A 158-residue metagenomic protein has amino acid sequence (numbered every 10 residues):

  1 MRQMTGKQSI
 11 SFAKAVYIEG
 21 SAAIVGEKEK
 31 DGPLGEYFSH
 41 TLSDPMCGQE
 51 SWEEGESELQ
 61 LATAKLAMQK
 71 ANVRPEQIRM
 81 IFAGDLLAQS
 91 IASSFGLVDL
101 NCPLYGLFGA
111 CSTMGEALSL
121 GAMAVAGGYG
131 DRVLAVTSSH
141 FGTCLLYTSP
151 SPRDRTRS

Functional and structural regions predicted by a protein language model:
M1-Y105: Conserved "HGTGT" condensation-loop signature of ketosynthase/thiolase-family condensing enzymes that catalyze
E58-K65, G115, S119, P150: A broad detector of short, well-ordered amphipathic alpha-helices that serve as recognition/interaction surfaces
K70, R74, G127-G128, S151: Alpha-helix C-cap/termination motif
G84, V133-S139: Short beta-strand segments
Q89-I91, F141-L146: Short, well-ordered, mixed-charge alpha-helical segments that flank or form enzyme active sites
F108-V133: Active-site-proximal alpha-helical scaffold in enzymes
Y147-R157: Single conserved hydrophobic/aromatic residue that forms the stacking wall/gate of nucleotide- or nucleobase-binding
